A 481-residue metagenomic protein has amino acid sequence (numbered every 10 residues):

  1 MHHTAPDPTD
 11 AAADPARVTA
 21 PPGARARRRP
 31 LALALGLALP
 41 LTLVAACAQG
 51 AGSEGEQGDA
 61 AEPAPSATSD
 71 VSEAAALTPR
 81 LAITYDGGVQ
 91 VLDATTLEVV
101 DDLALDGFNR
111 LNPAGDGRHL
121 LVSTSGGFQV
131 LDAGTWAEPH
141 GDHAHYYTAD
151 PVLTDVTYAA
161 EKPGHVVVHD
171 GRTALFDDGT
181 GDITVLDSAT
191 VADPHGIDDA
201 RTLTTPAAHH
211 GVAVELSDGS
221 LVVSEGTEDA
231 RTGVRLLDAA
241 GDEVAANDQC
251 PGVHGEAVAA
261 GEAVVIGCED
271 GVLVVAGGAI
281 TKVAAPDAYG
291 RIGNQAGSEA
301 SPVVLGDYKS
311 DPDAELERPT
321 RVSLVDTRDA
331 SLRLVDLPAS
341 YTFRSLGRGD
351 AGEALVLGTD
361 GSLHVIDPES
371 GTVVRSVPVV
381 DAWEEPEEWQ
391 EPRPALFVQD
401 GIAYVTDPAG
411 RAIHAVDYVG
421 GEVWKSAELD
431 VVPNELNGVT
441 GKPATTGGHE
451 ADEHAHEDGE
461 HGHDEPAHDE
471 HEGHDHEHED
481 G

Functional and structural regions predicted by a protein language model:
L43-A46: C-terminal motif of bacterial Sec signal peptides marking the signal peptidase cleavage site
A48-A51: Bacterial signal peptide processing site
A67-S72, L105-H119, P151-G171, T202-D218 (+5 more regions): Repeated scaffold domains used in trafficking and secretory/extracellular systems, primarily beta-propellers
E73-Y85, N112, G117-V130, G164-V185 (+8 more regions): Short beta-strand elements that form the blades of beta-propeller/WD-repeat-like and other beta-sheet-rich scaffold
T95-L103, H140-Y158, P194-T205, G241-D248 (+4 more regions): A short beta-strand motif characteristic of beta-propeller blades
H145-G267: Long, acidic/polar, low-complexity amphipathic helices and coiled-coil-like
E225-G349: Acidic, serine/threonine- and glycine-rich low-complexity intrinsically disordered segments that serve as flexible
P408-E457, D480-G481: Blade-level signature of beta-propeller repeat domains, shared across WD40, Kelch, NHL, RCC1 and BNR/Asp-box propellers
